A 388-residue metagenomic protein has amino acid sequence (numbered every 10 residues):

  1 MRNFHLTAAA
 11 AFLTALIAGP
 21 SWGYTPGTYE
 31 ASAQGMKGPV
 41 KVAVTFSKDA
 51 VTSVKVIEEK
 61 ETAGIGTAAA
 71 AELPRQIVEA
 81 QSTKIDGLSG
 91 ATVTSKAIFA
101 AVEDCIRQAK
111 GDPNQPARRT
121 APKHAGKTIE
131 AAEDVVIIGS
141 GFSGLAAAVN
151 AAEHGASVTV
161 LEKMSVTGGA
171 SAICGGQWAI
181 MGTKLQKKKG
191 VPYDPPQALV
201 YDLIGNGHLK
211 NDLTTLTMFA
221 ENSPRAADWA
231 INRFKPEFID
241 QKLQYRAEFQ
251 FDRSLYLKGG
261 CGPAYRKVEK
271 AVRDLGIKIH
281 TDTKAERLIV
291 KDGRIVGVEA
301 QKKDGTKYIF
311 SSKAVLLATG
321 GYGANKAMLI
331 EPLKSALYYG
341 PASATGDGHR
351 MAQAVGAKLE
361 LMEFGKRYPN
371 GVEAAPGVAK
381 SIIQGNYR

Functional and structural regions predicted by a protein language model:
A8-G19: Bacterial N-terminal signal peptides
Y24-R118: Active-site- and interface-proximal helix/loop "cap" or "latch" segments in soluble metabolic and energy-transducing
H124-S143, T159: Beta1/beta-strand and adjacent pyrophosphate-binding region of the FAD-binding site in flavoprotein oxidoreductases
E153-I173: Glycine-rich FAD pyrophosphate-binding loop
V166-T167, A172-K278, R287, Y387-R388: Conserved N-terminal/central alpha/beta ligand/cofactor-binding core
K258-K313, H349, Q353-V355: Helical element adjacent to the flavin cofactor pocket in flavoenzyme catalytic cores
K303-T306, F310-A375: Glycine-rich loop(s) and the adjacent beta-strand/alpha-helix scaffold that form part
G371-R388: FAD cofactor-binding and catalytic pocket of flavoenzymes
